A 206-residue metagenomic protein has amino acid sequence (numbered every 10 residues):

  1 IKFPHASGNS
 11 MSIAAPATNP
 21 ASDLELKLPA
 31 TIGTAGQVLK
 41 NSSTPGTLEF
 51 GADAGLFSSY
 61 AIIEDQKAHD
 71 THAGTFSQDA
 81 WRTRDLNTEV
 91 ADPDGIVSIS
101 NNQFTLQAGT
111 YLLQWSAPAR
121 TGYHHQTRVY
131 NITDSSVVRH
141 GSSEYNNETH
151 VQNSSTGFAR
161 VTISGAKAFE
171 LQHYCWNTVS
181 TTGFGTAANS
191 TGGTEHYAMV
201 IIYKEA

Functional and structural regions predicted by a protein language model:
I1-F57, I99-S100, Q107, T121-Y123 (+3 more regions): Extracellular repetitive beta-rich solenoid segments
T18-P20, Y145-N153, I163: Short proline/glycine- and polar residue-rich coil/turn motifs
K27, S154-V161: Exposed aromatic-hydrophobic patches
T44, Y130-V137: Change "in extracellular beta-sheet-rich domains … of secreted and cell-surface proteins" to "in beta-sheet-rich domains
D53-A108, L112-Q126, S135, H140-E144 (+2 more regions): Terminal (often C-terminal
Y111-A119, T156, K167-Y174: Extracellular beta-strand-rich recognition modules
R128-I132, Q172-Y174: Predominantly extracellular/luminal cell-surface or secreted proteins
V179-A187: Edge beta-strands of jelly-roll/beta-sandwich modules across compartments, strongly enriched in secreted/luminal
